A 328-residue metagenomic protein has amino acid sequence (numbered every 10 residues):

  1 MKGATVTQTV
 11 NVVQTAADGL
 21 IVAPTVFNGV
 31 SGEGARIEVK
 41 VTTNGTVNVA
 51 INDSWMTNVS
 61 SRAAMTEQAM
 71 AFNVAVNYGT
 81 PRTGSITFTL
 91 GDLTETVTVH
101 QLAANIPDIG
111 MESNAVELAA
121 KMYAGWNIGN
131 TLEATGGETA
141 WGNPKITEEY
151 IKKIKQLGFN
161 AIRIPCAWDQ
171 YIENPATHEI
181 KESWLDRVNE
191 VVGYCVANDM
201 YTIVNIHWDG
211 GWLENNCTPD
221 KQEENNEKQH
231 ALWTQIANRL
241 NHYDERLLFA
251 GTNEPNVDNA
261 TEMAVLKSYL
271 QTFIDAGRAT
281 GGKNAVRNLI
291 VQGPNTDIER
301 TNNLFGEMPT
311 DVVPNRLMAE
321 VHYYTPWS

Functional and structural regions predicted by a protein language model:
M1-K2, T80-D92: A short beta-strand micro-motif common to beta-rich folds, especially ectodomain repeats
V6-A16, L93-A104: C-terminal edge beta-strand
G19-L20, T43-A71: Surface-exposed binding patches on compact interaction domains or structured appendages
G19-V49: Solvent-exposed, low-complexity, repeat-rich "mucin-like" stalks and linkers
E33-V39, N77-I86: Short, solvent-exposed loop/turn segments enriched in Ser/Thr/Gly
A103-A161: N-terminal carbohydrate-binding accessory modules
G142-N160, T177-W208, W212-G251, V265-G281: An active-site-proximal structural segment forming one wall of the substrate-binding cleft that immediately precedes
E227-S328: Active-site region of glycoside hydrolase catalytic domains
